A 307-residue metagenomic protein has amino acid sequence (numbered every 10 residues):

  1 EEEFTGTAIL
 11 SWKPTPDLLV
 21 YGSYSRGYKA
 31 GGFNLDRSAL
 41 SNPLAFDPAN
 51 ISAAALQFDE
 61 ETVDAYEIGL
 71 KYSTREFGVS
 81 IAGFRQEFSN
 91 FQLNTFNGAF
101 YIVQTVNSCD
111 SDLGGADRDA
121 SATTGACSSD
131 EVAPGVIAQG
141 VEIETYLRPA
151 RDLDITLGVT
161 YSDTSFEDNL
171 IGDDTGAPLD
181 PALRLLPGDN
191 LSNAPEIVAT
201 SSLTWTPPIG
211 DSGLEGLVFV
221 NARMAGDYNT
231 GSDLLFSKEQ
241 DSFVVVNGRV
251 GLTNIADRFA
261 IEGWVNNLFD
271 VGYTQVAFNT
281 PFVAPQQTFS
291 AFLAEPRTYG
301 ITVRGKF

Functional and structural regions predicted by a protein language model:
E1, G32-Q57, L93-E131, E167-D189 (+2 more regions): Solvent-exposed loop segments that connect transmembrane elements
E1-D17, A53, I171: Signature of Gram-negative outer-membrane beta-barrel scaffolds
L10-K13, E60, L70-Y72, T145-R148 (+4 more regions): Residue-level signature of outer-membrane beta-barrel architecture
K13, L19-Y21, S25, A55-A126 (+2 more regions): Membrane-embedded beta-barrel scaffold of Gram-negative outer-membrane proteins
D17, E76, D152, P208-G216 (+1 more regions): Short loop/turn motifs that connect adjacent beta-strands in outer-membrane beta-barrel proteins
V20, V79-I81, I155-L157, A199-S201 (+4 more regions): Transmembrane beta-strands of outer-membrane beta-barrel proteins
R85-E87, S108-S232, R304-K306: Gram-negative outer-membrane beta-barrel transporters
S89, N94-F96, P208, A222-G231 (+1 more regions): C-terminal beta-signal and adjacent terminal beta-strands/loops of Gram-negative outer-membrane beta-barrel proteins
